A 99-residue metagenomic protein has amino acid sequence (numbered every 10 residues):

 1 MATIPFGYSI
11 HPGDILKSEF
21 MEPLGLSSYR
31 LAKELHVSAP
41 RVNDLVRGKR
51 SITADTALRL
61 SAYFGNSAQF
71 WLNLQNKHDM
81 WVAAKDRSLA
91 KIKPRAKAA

Functional and structural regions predicted by a protein language model:
M1-I4, K97-A99: Intrinsically disordered, low-complexity and often Lys/Arg-enriched segments
A2-L26: A short, Lys/Arg-rich alpha-helix, primarily the initiator
M21, A32, S61: The alpha-helix within a helix-turn-helix
G25-D44: Short alpha-helical DNA-recognition segment
S38, K49, F64, Q75-H78: The DNA-recognition helices of helix-turn-helix-type DNA-binding domains
K49-A62: Short, basic-rich loop-to-helix N-cap that marks the start of a DNA-contacting helix
F70-A99: Short, charged recognition helix plus adjacent turn of helix-turn-helix-like nucleic-acid-binding domains
